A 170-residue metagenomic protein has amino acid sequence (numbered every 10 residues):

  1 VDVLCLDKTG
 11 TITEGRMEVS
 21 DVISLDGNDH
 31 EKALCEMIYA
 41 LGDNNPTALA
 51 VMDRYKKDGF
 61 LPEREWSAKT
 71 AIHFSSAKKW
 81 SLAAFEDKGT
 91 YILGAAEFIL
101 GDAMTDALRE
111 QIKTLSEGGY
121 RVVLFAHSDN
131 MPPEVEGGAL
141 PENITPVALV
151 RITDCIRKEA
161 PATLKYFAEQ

Functional and structural regions predicted by a protein language model:
D2-P146, I152, K158-Q170: Cytosolic catalytic regions of ATP/NTP-dependent phosphoryl-transfer enzymes
